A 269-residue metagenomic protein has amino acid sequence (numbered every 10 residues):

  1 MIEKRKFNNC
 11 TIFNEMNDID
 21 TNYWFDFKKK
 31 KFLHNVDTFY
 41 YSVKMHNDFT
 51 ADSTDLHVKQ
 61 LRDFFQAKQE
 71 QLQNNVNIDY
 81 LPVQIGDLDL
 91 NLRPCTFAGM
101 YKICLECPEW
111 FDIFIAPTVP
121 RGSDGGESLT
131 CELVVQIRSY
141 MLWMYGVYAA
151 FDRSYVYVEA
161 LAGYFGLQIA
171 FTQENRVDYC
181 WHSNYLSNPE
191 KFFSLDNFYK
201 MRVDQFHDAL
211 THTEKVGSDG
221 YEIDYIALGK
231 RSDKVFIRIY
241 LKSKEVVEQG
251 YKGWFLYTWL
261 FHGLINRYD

Functional and structural regions predicted by a protein language model:
M1-D269: Structured, helix-rich domain cores that form ligand/interaction pockets
